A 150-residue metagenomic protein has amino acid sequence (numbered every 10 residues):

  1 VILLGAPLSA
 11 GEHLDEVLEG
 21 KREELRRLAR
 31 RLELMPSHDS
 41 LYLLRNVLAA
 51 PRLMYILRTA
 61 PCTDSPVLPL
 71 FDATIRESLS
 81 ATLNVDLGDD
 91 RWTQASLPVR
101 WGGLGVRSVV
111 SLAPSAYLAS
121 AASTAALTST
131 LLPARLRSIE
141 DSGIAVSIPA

Functional and structural regions predicted by a protein language model:
V1-A150: Nucleic-acid-interacting cores, centered on viral/eukaryotic replication and modification enzymes
